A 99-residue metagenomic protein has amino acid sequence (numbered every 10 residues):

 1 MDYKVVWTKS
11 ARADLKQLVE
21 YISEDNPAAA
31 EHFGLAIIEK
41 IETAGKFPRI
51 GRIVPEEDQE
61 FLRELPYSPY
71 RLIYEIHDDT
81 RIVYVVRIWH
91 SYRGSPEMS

Functional and structural regions predicted by a protein language model:
M1-L62, D78, P96: Basic, Lys/Arg-enriched alpha-helical interface segments
Y67-Y70, E75-S99: Enriched for short, Lys/Arg-rich terminal
